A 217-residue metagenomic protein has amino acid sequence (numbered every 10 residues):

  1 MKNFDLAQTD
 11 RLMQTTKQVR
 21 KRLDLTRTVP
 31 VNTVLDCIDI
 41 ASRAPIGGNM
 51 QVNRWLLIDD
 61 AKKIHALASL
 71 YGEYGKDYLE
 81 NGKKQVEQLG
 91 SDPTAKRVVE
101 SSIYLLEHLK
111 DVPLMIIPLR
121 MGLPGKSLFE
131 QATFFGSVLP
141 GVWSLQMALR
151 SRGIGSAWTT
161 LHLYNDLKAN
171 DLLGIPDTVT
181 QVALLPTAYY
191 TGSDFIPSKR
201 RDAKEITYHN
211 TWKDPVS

Functional and structural regions predicted by a protein language model:
M1-T28, N32-I40: N-terminal targeting/leader regions
K2-Q8, T15, R20, T180-S217: C-terminal helix-cap and adjacent tail motif
D39-A41, I116-D171: Small-aliphatic-rich amphipathic alpha-helix that forms the alpha element of a beta-alpha
I40-S42, V99-I103, A169-L172, G192-D194: Glycine-rich, charged/polar anion/phosphate-binding loops that engage phosphate groups from diverse ligands
A44-N49: Glycine-rich phosphate/pyrophosphate-binding beta-alpha loops
V52-N53, V112-M115, Q181-V182: Short, surface-exposed beta-edge/turn micro-motifs
L57-V138: Glycine/small-residue-rich phosphate/adenosyl-binding loop
K76-Q88, L173-S198: A glycine-rich helix N-cap at a beta->alpha junction
